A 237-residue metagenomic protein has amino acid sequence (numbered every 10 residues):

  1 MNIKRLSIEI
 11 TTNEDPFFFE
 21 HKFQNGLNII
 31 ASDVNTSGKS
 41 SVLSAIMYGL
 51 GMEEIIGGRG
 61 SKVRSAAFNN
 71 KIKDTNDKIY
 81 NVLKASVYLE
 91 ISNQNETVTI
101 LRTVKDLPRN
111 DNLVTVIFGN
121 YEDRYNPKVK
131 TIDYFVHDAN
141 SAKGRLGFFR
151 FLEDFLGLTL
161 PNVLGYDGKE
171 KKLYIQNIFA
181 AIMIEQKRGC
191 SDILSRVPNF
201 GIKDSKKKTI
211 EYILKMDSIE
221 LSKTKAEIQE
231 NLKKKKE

Functional and structural regions predicted by a protein language model:
M1-P108: Extreme N-terminal "head/tail" segments of very large remodeling/mechanoenzyme assemblies
D106-S222: Extended, charged alpha-helical "arm/stalk" segments used for dimerization and assembly in large NTPase-driven machines
L221-L232: Amphipathic, heptad-repeat alpha-helical/coiled-coil signature enriched at exported N-termini that scaffold
K234-E237: Extended alpha-helical coiled-coil "stalk/arm" regions that act as elongated linkers or oligomerization scaffolds
